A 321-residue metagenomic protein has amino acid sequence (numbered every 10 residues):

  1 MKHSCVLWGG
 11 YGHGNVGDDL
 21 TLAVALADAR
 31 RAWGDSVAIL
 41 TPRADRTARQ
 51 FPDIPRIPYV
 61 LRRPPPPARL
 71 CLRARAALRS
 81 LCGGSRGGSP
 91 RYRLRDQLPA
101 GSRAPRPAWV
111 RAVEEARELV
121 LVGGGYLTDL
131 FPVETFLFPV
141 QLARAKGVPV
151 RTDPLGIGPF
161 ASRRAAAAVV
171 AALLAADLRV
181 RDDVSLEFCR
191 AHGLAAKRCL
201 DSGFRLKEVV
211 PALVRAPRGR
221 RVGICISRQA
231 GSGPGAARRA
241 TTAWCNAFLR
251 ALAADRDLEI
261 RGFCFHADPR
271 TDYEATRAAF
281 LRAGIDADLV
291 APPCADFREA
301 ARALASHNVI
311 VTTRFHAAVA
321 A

Functional and structural regions predicted by a protein language model:
M1-A320: Active-site anion-handling motifs in enzyme catalytic cores
